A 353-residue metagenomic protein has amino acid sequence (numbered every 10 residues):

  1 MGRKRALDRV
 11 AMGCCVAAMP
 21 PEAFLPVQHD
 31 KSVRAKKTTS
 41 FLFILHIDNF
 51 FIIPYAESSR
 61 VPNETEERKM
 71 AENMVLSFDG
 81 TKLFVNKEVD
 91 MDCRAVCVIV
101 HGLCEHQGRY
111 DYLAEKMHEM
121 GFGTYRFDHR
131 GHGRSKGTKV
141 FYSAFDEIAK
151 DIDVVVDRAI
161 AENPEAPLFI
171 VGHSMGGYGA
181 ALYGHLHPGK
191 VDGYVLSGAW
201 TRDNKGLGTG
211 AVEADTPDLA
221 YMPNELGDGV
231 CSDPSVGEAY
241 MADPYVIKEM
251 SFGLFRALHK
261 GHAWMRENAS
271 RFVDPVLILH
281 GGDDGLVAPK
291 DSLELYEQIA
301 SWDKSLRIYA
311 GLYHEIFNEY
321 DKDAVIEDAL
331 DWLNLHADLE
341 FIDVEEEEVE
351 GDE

Functional and structural regions predicted by a protein language model:
M70-V89: N-terminal cap/lid segment of alpha/beta-hydrolase-fold proteins
C104-Q107, G133-A159, N163: Catalytic nucleophile-loop/oxyanion-hole region of alpha/beta-hydrolase and closely related hydrolase-like folds
A114-G137: Conserved alpha/beta-hydrolase
N163-H173: Alpha/beta-hydrolase fold nucleophile elbow
I278-H280: Short beta-strand/loop motif that positions the catalytic acidic residue of the alpha/beta-hydrolase fold
D283-V287: Acidic catalytic loop of the alpha/beta-hydrolase fold
A288-E297: Short alpha-helix in the alpha/beta-hydrolase fold that links the catalytic acid
G311-E353: Catalytic active-site module of serine/aspartate enzymes centered on a nucleophile-bearing elbow/loop
